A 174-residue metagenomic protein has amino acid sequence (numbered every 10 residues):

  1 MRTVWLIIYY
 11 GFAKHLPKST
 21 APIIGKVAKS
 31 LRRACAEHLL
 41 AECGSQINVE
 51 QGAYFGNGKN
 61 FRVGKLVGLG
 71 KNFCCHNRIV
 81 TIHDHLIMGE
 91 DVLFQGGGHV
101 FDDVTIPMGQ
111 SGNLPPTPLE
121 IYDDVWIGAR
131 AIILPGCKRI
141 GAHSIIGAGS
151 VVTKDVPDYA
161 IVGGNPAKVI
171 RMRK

Functional and structural regions predicted by a protein language model:
M1-Q46, H85, H99, S111 (+3 more regions): Terminal amphipathic alpha-helical/low-complexity segments used for targeting or macromolecular assembly
K26, A53-V63, G68-I140, N165-P166 (+1 more regions): Flexible, glycine/small-residue-enriched loop-and-beta-strand segment within the central core of proteins
W126, I133, I145-V151: A generic "structured core" feature
A142-S144, P157-Y159: Conserved catalytic segment of ABC-fold P-loop ATPases
K154: Short helix N-cap motif at coil->helix boundaries in the Bergerat
D158, G163-P166: Acidic, glycine-centered active-site loop in nucleotide-sugar glycosyltransferases
